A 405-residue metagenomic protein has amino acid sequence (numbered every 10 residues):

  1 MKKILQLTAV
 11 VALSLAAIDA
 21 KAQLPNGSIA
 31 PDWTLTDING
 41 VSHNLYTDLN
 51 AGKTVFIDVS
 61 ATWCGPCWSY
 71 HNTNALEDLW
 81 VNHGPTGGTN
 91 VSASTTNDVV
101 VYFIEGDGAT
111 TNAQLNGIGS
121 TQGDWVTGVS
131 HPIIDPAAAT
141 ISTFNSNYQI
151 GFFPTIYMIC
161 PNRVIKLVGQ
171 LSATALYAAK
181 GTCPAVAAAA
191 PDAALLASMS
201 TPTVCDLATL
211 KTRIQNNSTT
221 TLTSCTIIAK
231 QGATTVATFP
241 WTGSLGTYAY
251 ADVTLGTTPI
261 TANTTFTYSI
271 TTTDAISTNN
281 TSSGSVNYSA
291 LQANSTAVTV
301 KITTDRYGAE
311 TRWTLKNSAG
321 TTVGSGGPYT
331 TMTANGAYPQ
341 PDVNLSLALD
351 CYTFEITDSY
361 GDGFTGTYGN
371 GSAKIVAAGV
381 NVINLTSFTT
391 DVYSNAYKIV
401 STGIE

Functional and structural regions predicted by a protein language model:
M1-P25, A173-T174, C183, A188 (+2 more regions): Bacterial Sec-dependent N-terminal signal peptides
W33-V55, N82-N90: A short beta-strand-turn-helix
K53-V55, S60-W63, F152: Short pre-active-site segment immediately N-terminal to redox-active cysteine/selenocysteine motifs in thiol-based
V59-D78: Conserved redox-active cysteine motifs that mediate thiol-disulfide chemistry, especially di-cysteine Cys-X(1-2)-Cys
Y102, N116-F153, Y157: Short, internal strand/loop/helix patches that form the active-site neighborhood or redox-interaction surface
F152-G169: A short, hydrophobic beta-strand/beta-hairpin element that forms part of a small beta-sheet core
G181-S295: Extracellular/luminal regions of secreted and cell-surface proteins that mediate adhesion/ECM remodeling
I260-T261, G284-S401: Loop and turn regions of beta-sandwich accessory domains that flank beta-strands and are enriched in small/polar
